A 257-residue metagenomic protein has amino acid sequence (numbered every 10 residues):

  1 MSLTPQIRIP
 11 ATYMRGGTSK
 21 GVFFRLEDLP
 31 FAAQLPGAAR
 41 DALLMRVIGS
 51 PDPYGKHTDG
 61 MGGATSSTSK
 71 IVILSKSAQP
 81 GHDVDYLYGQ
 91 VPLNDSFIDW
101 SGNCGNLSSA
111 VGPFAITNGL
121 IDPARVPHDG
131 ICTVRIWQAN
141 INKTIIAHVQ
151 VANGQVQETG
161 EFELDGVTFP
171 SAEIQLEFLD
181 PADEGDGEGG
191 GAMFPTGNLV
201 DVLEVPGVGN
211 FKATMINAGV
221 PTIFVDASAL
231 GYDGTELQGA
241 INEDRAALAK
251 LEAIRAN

Functional and structural regions predicted by a protein language model:
M1-N257: A glycine-rich beta-to-alpha transition motif near the start of alpha/beta enzyme domains, typified by
